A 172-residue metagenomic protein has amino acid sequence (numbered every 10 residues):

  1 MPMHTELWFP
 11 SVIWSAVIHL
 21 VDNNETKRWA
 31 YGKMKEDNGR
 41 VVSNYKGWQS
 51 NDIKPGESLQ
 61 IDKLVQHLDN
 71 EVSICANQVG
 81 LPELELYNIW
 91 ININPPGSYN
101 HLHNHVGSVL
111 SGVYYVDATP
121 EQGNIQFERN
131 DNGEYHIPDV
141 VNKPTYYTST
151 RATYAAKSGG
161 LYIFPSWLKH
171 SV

Functional and structural regions predicted by a protein language model:
M1-L81: Non-heme Fe(II)/2-oxoglutarate
I13, N88, N124: A residue-level signal for beta-strand positions that form part of recognition/binding surfaces within mature
L20, D131, L168: A broadly conserved detector of short glycine/acidic/proline-rich loop/turn motifs that flank catalytic sites and bind
W48, I125, V172: Short clusters of hydrophobic/aromatic residues that line enzyme substrate/ligand-binding pockets
L59-Y87, P95-V109, V116-P120: Active-site region of the double-stranded beta-helix
N94-I163: Catalytic core of non-heme Fe(II) oxygenases with the double-stranded beta-helix
Y99, W167-S171: Histidine-centered metal-chelating micro-motifs
